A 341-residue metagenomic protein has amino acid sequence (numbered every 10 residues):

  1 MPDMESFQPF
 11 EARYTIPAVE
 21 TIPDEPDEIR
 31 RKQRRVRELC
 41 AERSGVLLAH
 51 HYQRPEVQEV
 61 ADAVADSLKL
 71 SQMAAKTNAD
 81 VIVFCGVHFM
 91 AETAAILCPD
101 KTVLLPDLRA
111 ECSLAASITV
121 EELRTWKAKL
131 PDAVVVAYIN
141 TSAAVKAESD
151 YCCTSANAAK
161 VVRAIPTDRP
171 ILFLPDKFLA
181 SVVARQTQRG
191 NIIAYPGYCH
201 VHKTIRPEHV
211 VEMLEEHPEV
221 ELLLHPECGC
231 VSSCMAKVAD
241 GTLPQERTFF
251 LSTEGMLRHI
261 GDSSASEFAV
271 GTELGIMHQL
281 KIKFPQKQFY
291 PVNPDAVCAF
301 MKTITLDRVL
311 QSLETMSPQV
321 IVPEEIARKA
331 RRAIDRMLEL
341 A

Functional and structural regions predicted by a protein language model:
P2-V270, M277-A341: Active-site loop-to-helix "anion-binding N-cap" substructures in soluble metabolic enzymes
